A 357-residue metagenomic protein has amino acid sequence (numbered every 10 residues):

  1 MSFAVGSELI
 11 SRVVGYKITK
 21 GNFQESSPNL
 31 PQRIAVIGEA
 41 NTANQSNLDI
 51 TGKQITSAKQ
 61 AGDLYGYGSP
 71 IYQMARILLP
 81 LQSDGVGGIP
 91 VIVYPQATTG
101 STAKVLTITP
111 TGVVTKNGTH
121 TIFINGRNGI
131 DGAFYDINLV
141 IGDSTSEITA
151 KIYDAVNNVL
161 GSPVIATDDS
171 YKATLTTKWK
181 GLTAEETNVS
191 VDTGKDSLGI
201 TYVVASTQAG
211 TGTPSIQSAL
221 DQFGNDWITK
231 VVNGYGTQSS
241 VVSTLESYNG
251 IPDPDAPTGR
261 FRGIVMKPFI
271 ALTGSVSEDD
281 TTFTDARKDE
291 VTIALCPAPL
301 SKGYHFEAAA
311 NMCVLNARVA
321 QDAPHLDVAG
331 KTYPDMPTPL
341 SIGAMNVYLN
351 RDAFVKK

Functional and structural regions predicted by a protein language model:
M1-N22: Short, Gly/Pro- and small/polar-rich lid/capping loops
I18-K20, S26-T56, Q60, D84-E147 (+1 more regions): Threonine/glycine-rich low-complexity segments that form extended coil/beta-edge repetitive scaffolds
Y67-Q73: Serine-centered coil/turn micro-motif
T98-G100, V114-K116, A166-K172, A286: Short, ordered beta-strand-loop transition motifs
S146-L160: Amphipathic, non-transmembrane alpha-helical segments in extracytoplasmic/periplasmic proteins
D154, Q222-K357: A glycine- and small-residue-enriched flexible loop/hinge signal that marks low-structured segments
A166-V189, L272-T273, E278-D279, T284: Short glycine/threonine-rich beta-strand-turn micro-motifs
